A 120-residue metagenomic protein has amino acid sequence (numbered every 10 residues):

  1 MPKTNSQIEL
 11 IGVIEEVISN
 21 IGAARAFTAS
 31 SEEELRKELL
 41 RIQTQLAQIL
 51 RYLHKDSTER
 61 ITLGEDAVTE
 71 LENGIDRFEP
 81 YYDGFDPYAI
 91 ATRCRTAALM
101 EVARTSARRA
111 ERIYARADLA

Functional and structural regions predicted by a protein language model:
M1-A120: Phosphate/pyrophosphate-binding loop motifs in nucleotide- or prenyl diphosphate-using proteins
